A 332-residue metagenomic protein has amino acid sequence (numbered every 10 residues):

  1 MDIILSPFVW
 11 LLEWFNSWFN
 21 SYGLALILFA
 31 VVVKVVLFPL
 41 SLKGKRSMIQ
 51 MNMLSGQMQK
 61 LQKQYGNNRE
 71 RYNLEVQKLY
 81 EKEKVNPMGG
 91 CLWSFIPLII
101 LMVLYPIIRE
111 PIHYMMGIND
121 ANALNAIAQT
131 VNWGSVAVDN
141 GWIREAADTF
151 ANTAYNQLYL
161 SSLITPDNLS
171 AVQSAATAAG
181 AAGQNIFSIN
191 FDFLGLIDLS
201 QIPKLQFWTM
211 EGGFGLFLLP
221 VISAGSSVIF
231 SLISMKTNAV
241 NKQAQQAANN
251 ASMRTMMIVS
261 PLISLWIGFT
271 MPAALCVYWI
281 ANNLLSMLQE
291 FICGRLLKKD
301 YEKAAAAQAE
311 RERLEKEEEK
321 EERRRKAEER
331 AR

Functional and structural regions predicted by a protein language model:
M1-R332: Helix-loop-helix
